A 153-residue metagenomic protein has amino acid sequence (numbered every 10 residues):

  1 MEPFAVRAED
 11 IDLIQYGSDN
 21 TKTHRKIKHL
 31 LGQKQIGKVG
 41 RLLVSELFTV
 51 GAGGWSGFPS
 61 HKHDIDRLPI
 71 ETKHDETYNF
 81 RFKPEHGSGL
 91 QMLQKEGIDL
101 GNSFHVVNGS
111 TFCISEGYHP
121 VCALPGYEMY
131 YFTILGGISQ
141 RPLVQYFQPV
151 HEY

Functional and structural regions predicted by a protein language model:
M1-L13: Acidic, low-complexity central loop/insert segments
I11-N108, A123-Y153: Active-site region of the double-stranded beta-helix
T111-F112, E116-V121: Histidine-centered metal-chelating micro-motifs
